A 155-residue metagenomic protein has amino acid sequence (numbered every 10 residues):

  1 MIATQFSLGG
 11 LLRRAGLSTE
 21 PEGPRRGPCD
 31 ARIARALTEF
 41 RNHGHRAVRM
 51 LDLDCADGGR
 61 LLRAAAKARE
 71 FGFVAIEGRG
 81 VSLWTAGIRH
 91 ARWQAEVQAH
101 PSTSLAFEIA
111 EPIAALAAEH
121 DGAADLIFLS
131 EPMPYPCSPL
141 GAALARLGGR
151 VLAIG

Functional and structural regions predicted by a protein language model:
M1-H45: Class I SAM-dependent methyltransferase Rossmann-like catalytic core, especially the SAM/SAH-binding loop
R46-D57: Conserved class I S-adenosyl-L-methionine
A65-P112: Class I SAM-dependent methyltransferase SAM/SAH-binding core
A114-D121: Short conserved loop adjoining the S-adenosyl-L-methionine
A123-L140: A short SAM/SAH-binding and catalytic strip from SAM-dependent methyltransferases
A145: Helix-to-beta-strand junctions that scaffold the AdoMet/dcAdoMet cofactor pocket in Class I SAM-dependent enzymes
G148-G155: Conserved beta-strand signature within the Rossmann-like core of class I S-adenosyl-L-methionine
